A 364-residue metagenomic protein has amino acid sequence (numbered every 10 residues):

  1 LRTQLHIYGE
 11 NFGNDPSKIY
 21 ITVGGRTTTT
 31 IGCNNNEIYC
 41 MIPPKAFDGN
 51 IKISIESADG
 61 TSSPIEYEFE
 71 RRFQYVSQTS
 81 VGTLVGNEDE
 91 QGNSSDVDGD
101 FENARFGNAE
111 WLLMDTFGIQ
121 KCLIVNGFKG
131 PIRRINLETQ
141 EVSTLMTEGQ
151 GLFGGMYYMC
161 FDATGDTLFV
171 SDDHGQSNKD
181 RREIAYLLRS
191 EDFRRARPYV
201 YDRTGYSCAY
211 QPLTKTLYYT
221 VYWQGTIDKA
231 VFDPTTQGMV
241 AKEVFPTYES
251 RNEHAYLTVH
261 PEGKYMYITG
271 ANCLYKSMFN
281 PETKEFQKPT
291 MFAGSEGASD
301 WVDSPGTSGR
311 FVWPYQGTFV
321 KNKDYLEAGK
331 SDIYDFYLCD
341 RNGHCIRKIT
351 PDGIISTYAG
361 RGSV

Functional and structural regions predicted by a protein language model:
L1-G82, E191-D192: Ser/Thr/Pro-rich low-complexity tracts
Q74-N108, Q140-Y157, H174-G175, E191-T204 (+3 more regions): Gly/Pro-rich loop segments of beta-rich domains
V76, I135, A185-S190, Y210 (+3 more regions): Hydrophobic/aromatic beta-strand positions that recur at structurally equivalent sites within the blades
M114-Q120, F161-G165, Y210-T214, V259-G263 (+1 more regions): Residue-level detector of Asp-centered blade-edge/turn motifs that repeat once per structural unit in beta-propeller
L123-N126, F169-S171, Y218-T220, Y267-T269 (+1 more regions): Residue position within the beta-strands of beta-propeller blades
F128-K129, D173-H174, W223, G270-N272 (+3 more regions): Residue-level signature of beta-propeller blades and closely related beta-rich strand-turn architectures in secreted
G130-R134, D180-Y186, G225-K229, N272-Y275 (+2 more regions): A short loop-to-beta-strand structural motif that recurs across blades of beta-propeller domains
